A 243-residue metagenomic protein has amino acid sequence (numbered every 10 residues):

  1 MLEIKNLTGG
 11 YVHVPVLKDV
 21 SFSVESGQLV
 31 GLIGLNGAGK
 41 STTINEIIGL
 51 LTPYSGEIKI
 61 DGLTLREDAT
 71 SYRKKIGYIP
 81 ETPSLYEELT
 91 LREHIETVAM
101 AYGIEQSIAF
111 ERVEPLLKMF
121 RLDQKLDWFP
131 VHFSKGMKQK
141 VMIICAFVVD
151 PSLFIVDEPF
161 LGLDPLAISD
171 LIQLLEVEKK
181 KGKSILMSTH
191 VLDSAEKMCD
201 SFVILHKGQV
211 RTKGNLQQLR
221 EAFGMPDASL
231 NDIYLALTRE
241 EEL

Functional and structural regions predicted by a protein language model:
G56-E67, S71-Y72: Conserved ABC transporter NBD signature motif
E96, M100, S107-K125: Conserved ABC ATPase "signature" region
F129-G136: Conserved ABC ATPase signature
F154-E158: Catalytic Walker B motif of ABC-type/P-loop ATPase nucleotide-binding domains
K213-G214: ABC ATPase "signature
